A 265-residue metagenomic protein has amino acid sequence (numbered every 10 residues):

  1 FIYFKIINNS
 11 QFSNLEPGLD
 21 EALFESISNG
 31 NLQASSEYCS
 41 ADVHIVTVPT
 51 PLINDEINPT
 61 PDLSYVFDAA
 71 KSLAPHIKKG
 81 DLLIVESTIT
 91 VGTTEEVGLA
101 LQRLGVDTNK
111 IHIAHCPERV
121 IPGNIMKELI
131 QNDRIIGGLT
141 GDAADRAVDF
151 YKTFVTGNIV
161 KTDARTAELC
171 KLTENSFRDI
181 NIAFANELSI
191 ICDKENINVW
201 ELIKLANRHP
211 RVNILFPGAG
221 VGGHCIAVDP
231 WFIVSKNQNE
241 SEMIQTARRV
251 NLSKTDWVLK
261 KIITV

Functional and structural regions predicted by a protein language model:
F1-V265: Structural/interface elements that position substrates and couple domains in central-metabolism enzymes
